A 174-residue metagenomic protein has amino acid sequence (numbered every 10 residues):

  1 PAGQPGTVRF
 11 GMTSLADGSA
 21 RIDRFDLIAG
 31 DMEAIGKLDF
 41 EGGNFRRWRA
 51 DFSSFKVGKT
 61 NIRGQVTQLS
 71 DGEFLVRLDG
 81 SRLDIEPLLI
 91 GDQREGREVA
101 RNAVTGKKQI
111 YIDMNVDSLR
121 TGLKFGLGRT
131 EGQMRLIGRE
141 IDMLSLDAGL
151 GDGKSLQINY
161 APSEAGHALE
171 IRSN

Functional and structural regions predicted by a protein language model:
P1-L150, K154-N174: Membrane-proximal interfacial segments on either side of biological membranes
